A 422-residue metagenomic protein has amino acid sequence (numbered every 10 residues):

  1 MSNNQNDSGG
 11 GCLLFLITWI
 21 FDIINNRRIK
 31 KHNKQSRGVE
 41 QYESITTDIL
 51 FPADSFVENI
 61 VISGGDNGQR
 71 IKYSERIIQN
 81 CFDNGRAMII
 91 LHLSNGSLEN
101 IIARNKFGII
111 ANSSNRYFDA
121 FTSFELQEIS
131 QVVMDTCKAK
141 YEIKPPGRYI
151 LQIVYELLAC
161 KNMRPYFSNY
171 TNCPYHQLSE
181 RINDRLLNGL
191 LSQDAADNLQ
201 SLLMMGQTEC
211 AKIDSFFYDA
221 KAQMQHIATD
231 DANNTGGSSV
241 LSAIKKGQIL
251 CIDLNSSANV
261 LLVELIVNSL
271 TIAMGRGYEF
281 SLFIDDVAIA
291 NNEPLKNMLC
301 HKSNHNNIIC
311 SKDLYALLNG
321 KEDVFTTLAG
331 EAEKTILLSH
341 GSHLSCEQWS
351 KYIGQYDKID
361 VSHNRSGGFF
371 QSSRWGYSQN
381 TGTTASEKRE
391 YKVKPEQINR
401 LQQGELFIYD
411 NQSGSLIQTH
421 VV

Functional and structural regions predicted by a protein language model:
M1-K31, I359-E387: Glycine- and small hydrophobic-rich membrane-insertion segments that are intrinsically disordered in solution
S8-S36, Y42-H305, G320-K321, P395-V422: P-loop NTPase motor domains
L93, C310-A316: Conserved H-loop
N112, S311-K312, S339-H340: Short beta->alpha connector loops at strand-helix junctions that form conserved, small/polar/Pro-enriched
K140-R148, L318-V422: P-loop NTPase motor core of the ASCE superfamily
C251, I308-I309, L337: Structural recognition of the beta-strand scaffold that forms the well-ordered cores of secreted hydrolase catalytic
